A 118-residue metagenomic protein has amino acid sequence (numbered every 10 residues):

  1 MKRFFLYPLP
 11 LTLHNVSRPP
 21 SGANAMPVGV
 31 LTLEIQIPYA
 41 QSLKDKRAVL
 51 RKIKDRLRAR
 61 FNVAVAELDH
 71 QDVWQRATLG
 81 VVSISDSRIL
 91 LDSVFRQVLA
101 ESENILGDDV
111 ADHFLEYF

Functional and structural regions predicted by a protein language model:
R3: Cationic, low-complexity basic patches in intrinsically disordered or flexible, solvent-exposed regions
Y7-G22: Short, positively charged and aromatic/hydrophobic N-terminal segments
V28, A66-S87: Short, charge-patterned binding micro-sites
G29-I37: Short glycine-/aliphatic-rich beta-strand segments at the starts of folded cytosolic domains
K46: C-terminal binding/interaction regions
V63-D69, A111-H113: A short linear hydrophobic-aromatic micro-motif
S83-Y117: C-terminal structural segments of small proteins and small subunits
